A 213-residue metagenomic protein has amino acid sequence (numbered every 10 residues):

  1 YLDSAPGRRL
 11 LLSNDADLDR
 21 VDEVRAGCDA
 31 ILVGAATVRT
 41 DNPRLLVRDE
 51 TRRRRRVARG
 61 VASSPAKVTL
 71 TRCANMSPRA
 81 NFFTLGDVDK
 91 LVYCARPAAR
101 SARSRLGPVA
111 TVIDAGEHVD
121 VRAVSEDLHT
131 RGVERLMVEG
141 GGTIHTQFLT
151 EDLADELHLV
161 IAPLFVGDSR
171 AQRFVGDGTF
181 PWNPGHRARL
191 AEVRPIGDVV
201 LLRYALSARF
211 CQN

Functional and structural regions predicted by a protein language model:
Y1-N213: Enzymes that bind and transform nitrogen-containing heteroaromatic metabolites
